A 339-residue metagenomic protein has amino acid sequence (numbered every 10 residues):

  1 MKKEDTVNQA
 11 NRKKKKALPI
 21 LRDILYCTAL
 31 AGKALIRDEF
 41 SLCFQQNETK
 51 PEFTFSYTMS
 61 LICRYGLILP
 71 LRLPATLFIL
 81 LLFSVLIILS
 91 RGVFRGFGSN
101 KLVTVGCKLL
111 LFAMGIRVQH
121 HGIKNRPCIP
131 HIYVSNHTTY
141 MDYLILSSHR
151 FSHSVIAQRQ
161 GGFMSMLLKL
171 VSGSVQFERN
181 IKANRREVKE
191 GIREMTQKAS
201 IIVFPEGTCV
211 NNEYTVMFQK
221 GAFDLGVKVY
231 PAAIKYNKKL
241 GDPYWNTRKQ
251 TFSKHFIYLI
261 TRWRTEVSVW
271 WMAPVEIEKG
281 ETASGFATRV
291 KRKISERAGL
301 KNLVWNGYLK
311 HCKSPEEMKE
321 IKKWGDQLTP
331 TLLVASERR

Functional and structural regions predicted by a protein language model:
M1-F44, V227, R262-W263, T288-R289 (+2 more regions): Cytosol/nucleoplasm-facing, intrinsically disordered, low-complexity tails of endomembrane-system membrane proteins
K2-P130: Membrane-anchoring hydrophobic helices of lipid-metabolizing enzymes
R72, R117-H121, R126, P130 (+7 more regions): Eukaryotic intrinsically disordered and solvent-exposed regulatory patches
L80-G115, N125-K182, N246: Catalytic core of membrane glycerolipid acyltransferases/transacylases, capturing the structured, soluble-facing
P130-I132, S152, S174, K198-G207 (+1 more regions): Residue-level preference for the first positions of well-ordered beta-strands
Q158, F204, A232-I234: Generic beta-sheet signal
F163-S172, A199-S200, N211-R289, L300-G325: A cross-family acyltransferase "interaction/gating" segment
A183, T208-N212: Acidic, metal-coordinating catalytic cores used for nucleic-acid/nucleotide bond scission and strand-transfer chemistry
